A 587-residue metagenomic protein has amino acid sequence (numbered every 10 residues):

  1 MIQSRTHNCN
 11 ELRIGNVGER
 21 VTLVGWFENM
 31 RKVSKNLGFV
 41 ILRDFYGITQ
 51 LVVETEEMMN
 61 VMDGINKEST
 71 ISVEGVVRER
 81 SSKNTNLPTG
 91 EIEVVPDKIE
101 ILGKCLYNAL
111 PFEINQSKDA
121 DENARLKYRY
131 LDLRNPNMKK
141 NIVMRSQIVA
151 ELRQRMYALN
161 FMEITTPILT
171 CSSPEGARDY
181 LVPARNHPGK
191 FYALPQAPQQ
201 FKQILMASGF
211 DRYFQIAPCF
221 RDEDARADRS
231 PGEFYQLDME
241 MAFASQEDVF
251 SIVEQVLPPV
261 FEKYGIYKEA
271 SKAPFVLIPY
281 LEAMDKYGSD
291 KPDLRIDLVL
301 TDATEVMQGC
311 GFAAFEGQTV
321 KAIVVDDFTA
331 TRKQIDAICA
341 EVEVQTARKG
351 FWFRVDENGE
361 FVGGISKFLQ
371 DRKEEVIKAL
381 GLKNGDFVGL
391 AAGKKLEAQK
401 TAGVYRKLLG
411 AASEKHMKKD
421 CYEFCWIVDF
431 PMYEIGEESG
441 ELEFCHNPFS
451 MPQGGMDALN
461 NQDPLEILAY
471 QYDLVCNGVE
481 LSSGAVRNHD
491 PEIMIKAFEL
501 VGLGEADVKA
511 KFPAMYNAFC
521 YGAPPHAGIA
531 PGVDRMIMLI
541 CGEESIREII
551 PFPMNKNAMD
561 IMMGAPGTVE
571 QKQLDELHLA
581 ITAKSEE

Functional and structural regions predicted by a protein language model:
M1-E587: Class II aminoacyl-tRNA synthetase catalytic cores and aaRS-like
